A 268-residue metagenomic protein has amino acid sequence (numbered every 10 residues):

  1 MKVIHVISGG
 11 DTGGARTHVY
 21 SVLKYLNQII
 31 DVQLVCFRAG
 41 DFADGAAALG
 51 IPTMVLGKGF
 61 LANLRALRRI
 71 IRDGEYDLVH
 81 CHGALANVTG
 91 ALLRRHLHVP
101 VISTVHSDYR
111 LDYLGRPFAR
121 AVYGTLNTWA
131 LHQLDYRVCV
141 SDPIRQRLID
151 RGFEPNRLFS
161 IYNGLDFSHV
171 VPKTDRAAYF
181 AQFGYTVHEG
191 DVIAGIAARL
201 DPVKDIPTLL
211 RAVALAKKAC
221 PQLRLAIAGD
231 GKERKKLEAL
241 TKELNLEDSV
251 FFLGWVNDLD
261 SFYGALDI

Functional and structural regions predicted by a protein language model:
M1-I268: Membrane-interface segments of envelope glycosyltransferases acting on lipid-linked substrates or membrane lipids
